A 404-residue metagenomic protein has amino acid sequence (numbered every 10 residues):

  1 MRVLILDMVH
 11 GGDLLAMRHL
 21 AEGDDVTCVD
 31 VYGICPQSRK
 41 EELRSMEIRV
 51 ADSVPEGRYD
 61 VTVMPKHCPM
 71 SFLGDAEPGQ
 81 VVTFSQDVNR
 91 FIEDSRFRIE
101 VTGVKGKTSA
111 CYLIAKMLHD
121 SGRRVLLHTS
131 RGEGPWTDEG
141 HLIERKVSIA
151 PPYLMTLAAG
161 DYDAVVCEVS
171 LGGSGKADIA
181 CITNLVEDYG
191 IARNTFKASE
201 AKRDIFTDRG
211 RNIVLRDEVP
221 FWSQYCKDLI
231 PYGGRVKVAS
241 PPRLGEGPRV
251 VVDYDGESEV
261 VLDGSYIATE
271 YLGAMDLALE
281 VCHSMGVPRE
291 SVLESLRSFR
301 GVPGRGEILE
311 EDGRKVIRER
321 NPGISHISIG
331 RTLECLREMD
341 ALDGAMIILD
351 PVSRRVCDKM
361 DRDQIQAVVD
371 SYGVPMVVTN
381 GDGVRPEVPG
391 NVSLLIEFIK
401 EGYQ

Functional and structural regions predicted by a protein language model:
M1-C35, S284-V287, E294-V302, I308-Q404: ATP-dependent carboxylate-amine ligase
M1-E100, S121: Short, basic phosphate-binding NTP loop
L6, F196, I230-I329: Adenine nucleotide phosphate-binding catalytic loops in nucleotide-utilizing enzymes
D24-D25, S38-D52, Y59-T62, D75-T83 (+7 more regions): Active-site regions of enzymes building and remodeling cell-envelope glycoconjugates
G33-K40, C68-G74, P135, V219-Y225 (+2 more regions): Short, charged/polar "capping" segments at the starts of alpha-helices and the immediately preceding loops
I34, V125-M155: Conserved substrate/cofactor phosphate-moiety recognition/catalytic segment in nucleotide-dependent phosphotransferases
Q86-G132: Walker A (P-loop) phosphate-binding motif
V147-S223: Flexible active-site lid/hinge loop adjacent to a nucleotide/diphosphate and Mg2+-phosphate binding pocket
